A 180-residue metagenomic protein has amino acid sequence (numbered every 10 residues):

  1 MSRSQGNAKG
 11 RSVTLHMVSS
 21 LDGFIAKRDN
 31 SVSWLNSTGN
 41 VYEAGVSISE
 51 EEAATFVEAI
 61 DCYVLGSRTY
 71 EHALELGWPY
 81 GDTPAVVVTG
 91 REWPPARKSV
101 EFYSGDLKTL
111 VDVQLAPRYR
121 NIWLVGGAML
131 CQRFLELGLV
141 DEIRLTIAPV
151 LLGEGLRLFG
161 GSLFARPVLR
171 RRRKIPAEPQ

Functional and structural regions predicted by a protein language model:
S2-Q180: Enzymes that bind and transform nitrogen-containing heteroaromatic metabolites
